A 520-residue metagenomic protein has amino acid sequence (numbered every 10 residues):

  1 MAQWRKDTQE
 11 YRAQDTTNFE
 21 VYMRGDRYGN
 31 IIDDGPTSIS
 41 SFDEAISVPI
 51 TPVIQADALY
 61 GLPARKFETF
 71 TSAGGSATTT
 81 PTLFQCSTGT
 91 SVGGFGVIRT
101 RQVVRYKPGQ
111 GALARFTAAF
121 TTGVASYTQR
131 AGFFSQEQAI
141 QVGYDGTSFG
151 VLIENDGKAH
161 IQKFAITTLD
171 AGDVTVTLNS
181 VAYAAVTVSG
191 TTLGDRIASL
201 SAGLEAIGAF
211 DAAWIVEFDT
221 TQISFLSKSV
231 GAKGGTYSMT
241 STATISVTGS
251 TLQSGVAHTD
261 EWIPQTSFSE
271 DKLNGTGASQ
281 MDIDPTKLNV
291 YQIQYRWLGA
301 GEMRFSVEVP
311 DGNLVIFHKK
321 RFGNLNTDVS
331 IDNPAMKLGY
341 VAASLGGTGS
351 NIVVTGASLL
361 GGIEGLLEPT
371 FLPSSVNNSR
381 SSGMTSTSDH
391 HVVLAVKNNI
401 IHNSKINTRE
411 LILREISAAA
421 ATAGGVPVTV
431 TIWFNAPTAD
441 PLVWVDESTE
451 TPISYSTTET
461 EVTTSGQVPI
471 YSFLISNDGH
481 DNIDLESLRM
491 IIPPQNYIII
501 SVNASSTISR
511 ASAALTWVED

Functional and structural regions predicted by a protein language model:
M1-T71, V151, L366-A423: Extended, low-complexity segments enriched in Ser/Thr/Gly and acidic residues that occur primarily in surface-exposed
D26, I140-Y144, D282-K287, Q292-N378: Aromatic sugar-binding interfaces of carbohydrate-active proteins
S76-G94: Short carbohydrate-recognition loop motifs
T88-D156, N403-R409, A418-A421, G425 (+1 more regions): Secretory/extracellular carbohydrate-interaction modules and structurally similar beta-sandwich "look-alikes"
V124-T147, D311-V315, P494-Q495, V502-D520: C-terminal interaction-tip segments
R130-D156, A257-L288, G466-I475, G479: Glycine-aromatic-enriched beta-strand/loop faces of beta-sandwich-type recognition domains, especially lectin-like
G157-T240, S254-A257: Extended, beta-strand-rich, solvent-exposed assembly scaffolds of outer structural proteins
D332-A343, L411-I416, L488-S506: Noncatalytic modules at the cell exterior or secretory-pathway interfaces, chiefly beta-strand-rich lectin/adhesion
